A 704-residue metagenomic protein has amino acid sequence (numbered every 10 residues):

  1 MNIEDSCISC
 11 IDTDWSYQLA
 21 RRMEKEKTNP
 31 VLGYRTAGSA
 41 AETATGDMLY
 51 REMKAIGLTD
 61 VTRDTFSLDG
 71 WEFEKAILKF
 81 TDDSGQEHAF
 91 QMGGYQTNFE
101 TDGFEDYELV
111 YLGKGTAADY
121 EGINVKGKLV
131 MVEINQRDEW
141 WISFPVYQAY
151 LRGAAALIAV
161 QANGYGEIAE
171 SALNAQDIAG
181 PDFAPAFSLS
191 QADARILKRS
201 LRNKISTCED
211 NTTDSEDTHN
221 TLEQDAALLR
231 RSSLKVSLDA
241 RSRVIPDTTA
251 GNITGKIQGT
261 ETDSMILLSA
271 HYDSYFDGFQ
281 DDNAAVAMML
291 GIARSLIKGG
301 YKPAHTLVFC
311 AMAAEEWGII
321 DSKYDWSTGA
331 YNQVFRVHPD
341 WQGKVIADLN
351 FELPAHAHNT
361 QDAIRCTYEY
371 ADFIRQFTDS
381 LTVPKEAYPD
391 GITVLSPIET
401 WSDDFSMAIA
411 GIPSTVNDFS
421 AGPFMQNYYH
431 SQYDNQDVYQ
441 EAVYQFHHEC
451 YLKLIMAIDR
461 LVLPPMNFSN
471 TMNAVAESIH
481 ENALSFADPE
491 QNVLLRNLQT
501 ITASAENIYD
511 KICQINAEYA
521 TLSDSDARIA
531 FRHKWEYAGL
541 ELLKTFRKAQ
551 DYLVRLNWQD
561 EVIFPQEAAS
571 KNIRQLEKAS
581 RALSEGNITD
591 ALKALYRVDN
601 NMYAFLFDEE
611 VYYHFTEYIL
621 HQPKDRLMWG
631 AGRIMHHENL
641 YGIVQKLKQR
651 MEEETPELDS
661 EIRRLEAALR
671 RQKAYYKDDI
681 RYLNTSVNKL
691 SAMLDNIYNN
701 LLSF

Functional and structural regions predicted by a protein language model:
N2, C10-D14, Q18-R21, K25-K126: Noncatalytic luminal/extracellular "stalk/propeptide" segments of secretory-pathway proteins
I3-C10, P30-A40, Y111, E133-E139 (+8 more regions): Second-shell loop/turn segments in exported
E4, H88-G122, I178-Q280, L290-Y301: Soluble metallo-hydrolase cores and metallopeptidase-like ectodomains found primarily in the secretory/periplasmic
F90-S188, K385, D390-T393: Extracellular/luminal Protease-associated
I123-V125, P145-A155, A172-I178, A330-D340 (+3 more regions): Mature extracellular/periplasmic domains of secretome proteins
R137-F144, Q148, T249-N252, S274-E369: Acidic/histidine-rich catalytic neighborhood of metal-dependent amide-processing enzymes
Q161, T248, V345, L353-E477: Active-site-adjacent substrate-binding region of metalloamidase/peptidase-like peptide-processing proteins
E449-C450, D459-F704: C-terminal non-catalytic alpha-helical accessory regions
